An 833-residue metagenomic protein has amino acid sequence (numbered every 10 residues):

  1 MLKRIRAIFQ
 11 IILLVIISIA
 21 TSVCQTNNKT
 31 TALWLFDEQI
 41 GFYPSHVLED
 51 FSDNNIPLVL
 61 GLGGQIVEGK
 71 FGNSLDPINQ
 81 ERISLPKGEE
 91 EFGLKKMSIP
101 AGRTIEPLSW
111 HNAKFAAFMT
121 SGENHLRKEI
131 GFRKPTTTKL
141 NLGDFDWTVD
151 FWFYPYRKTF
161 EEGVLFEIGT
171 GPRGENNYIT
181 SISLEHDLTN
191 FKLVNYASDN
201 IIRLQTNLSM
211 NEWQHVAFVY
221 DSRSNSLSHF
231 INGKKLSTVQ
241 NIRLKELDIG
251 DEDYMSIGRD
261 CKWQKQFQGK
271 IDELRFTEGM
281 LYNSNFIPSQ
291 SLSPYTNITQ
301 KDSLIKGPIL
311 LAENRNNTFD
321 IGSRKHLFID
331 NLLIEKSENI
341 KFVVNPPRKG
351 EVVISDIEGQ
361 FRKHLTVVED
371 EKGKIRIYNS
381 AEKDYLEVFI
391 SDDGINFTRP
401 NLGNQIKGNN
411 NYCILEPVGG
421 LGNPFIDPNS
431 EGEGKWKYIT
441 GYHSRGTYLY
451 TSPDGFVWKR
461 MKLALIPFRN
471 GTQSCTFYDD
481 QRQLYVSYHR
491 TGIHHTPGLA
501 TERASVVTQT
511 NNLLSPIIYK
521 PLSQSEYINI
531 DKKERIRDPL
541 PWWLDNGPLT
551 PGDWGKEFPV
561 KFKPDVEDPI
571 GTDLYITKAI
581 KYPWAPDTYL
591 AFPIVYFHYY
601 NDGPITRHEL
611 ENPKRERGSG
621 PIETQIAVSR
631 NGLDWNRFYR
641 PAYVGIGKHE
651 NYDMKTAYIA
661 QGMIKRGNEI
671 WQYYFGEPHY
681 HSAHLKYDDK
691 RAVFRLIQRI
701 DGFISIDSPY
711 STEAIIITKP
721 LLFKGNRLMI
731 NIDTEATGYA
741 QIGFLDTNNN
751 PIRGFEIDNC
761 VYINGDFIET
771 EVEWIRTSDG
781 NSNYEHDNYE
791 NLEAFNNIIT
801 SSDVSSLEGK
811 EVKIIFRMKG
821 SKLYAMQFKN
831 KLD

Functional and structural regions predicted by a protein language model:
V23-R127, Q240, S284-A312, E338: Extracytoplasmic low-complexity segments
H46-S52, D150, F160-E175, I257 (+1 more regions): Aromatic-rich beta-strand patches that line glycan-recognition/binding surfaces of extracellular proteins
G122-N124, I249-E273, M280-L281, F286-I287: Extracellular glycan-interaction patches encoded by glycine-rich segments
G163-L193: Glycan-recognition/cleft segments
F191-H215: Short, aromatic/His-centered strand-loop micro-motif at the edge of beta-sheets
E212-L227, K819: Localized edge beta-strand/strand-to-loop motifs within extracellular or lumenal beta-rich domains
I231-D253: Short, solvent-exposed beta-strand-to-loop segments that form ligand-recognition rims of beta-rich domains
N297-I576, K581-M654, Y673-D833: Beta-rich carbohydrate-recognition and catalytic domains
